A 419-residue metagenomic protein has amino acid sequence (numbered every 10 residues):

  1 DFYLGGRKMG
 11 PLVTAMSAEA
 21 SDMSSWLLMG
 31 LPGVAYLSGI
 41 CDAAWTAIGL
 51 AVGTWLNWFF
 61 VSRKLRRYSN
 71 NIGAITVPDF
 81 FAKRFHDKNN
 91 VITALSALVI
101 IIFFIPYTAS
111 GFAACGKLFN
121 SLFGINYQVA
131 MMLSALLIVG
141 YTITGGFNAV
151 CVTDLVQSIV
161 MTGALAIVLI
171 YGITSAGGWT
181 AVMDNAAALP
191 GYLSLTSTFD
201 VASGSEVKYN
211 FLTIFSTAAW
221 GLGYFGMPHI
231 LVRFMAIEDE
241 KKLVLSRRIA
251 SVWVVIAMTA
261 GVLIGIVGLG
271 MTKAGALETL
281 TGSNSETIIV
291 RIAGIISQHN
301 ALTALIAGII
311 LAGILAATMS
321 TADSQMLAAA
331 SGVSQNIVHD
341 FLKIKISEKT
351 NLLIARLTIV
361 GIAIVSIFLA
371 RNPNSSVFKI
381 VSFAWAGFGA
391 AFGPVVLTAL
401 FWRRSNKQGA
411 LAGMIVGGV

Functional and structural regions predicted by a protein language model:
D1-V419: Membrane-embedded helix-loop-helix hairpins and adjacent transmembrane boundary segments in multi-pass transporters
